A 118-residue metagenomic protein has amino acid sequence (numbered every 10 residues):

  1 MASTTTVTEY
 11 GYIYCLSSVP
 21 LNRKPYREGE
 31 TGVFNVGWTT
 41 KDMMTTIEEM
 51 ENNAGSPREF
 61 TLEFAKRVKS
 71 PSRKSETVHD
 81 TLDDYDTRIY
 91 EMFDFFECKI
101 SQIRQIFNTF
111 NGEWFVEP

Functional and structural regions predicted by a protein language model:
M1-P118: Non-catalytic accessory segments flanking enzymatic or RNA/DNA-binding domains
